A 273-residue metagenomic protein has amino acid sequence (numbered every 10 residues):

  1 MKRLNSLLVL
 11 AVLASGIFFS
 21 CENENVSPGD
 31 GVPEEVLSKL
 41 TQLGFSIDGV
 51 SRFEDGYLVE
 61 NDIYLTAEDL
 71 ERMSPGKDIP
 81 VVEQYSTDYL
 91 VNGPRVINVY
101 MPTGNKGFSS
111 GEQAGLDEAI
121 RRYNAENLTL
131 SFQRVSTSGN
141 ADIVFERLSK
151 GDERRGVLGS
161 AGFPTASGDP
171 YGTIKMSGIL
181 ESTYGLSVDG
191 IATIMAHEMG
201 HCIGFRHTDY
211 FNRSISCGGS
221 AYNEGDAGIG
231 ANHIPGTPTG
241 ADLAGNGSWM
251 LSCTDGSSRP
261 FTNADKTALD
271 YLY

Functional and structural regions predicted by a protein language model:
M1-L8: Bacterial N-terminal signal peptides that target proteins for export
G16-S20: C-terminal motif of bacterial Sec signal peptides marking the signal peptidase cleavage site
N23-S110, G228-D242: Disordered inhibitory propeptide/activation segment of secreted metzincin zinc metalloprotease zymogens, centered on
V99-T103, Q133-E153: Acidic helix-start/capping segments at beta-turn-to-alpha-helix junctions
S110-Q133: Zn2+-dependent metallopeptidase catalytic core
E112, V144-T173: Catalytic zinc-binding patch centered on the HExxH motif and its immediate surroundings that defines zinc-dependent
A125-N140, H207-S214: Surface-exposed patches in mature extracellular/periplasmic domains of secreted proteins
V188-D189, I194-A264: The catalytic-center signature of Zn2+-dependent metalloproteases
